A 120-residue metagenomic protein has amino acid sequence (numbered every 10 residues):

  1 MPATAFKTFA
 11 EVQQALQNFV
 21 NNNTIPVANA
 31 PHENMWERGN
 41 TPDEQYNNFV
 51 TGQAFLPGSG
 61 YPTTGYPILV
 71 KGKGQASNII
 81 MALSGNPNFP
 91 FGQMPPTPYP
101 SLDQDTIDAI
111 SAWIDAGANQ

Functional and structural regions predicted by a protein language model:
M1-Q120: Aromatic- and Gly/Pro-enriched helix-to-coil junctions and flexible linker segments
